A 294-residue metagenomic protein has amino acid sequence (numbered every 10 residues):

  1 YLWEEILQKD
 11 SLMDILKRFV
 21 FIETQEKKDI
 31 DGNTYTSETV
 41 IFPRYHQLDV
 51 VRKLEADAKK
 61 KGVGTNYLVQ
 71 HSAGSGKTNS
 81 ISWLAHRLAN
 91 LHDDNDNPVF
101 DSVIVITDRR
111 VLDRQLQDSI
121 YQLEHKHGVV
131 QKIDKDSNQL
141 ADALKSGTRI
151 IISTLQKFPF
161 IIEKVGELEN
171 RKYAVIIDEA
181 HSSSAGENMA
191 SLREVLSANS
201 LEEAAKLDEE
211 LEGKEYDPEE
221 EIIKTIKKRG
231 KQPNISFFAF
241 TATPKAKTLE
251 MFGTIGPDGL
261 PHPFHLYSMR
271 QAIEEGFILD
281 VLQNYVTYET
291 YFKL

Functional and structural regions predicted by a protein language model:
Y1-S102, V111, Q115-K126, S146-R149 (+6 more regions): ATP-dependent helicase/translocase motor core
W3, K247-L294: Interdomain helical connector at the RecA1-RecA2 junction of SF1/SF2 helicase-like NTPases
S72-A73, A180-S182, V195-P218, I226-T248: Conserved helicase ATPase motor motifs in RecA-like P-loop NTPase domains
D96-P98, A143-S146, G166-E169, A198 (+3 more regions): Conserved catalytic network of the ASCE P-loop NTPase/AAA+ motor domain
F100-D101, H127, R171-K172, Q232-S236 (+2 more regions): Short glycine-/polar-rich loops that comprise or flank the Walker A/P-loop and associated switch/sensor motifs
T107-R110, Q131-L140, T154-F160: Conserved helicase motor
R110-L112, Q156-P159, A180-S182, A242-K247 (+1 more regions): Conserved nucleotide-binding/hydrolysis micro-motifs of P-loop NTPases
T148-E179, S183-V195, L201-E202, P218-I226: Conserved RecA-like ASCE ATPase "motif II neighborhood" in helicase/translocase motors
